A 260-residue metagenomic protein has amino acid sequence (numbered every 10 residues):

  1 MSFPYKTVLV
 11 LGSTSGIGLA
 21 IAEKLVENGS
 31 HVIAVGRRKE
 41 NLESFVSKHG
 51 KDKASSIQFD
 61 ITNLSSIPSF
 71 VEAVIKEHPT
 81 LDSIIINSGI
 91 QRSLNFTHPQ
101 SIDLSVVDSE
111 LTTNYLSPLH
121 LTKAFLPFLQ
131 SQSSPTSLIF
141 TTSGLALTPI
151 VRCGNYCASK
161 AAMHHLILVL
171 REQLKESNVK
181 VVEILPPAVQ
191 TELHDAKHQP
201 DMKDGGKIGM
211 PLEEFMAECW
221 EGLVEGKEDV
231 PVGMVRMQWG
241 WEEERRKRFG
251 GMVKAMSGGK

Functional and structural regions predicted by a protein language model:
G12-S15: Conserved glycine-rich cofactor-binding loop
N28-S44: Conserved glycine-rich Rossmann-like NAD(P)H-binding loop of the short-chain dehydrogenase/reductase
H49-S65: Rossmann-fold cofactor-recognition segment
P68, I75-K76, I90-D108, R152: Conserved mid-core segment of classical short-chain dehydrogenase/reductases
T122, S159: Active-site helix of classical SDR
S143: Residue(s) in the substrate-gating loop at a strand-loop-helix junction that position the organic substrate next
E183, Q199-E243: C-terminal helical subdomain
